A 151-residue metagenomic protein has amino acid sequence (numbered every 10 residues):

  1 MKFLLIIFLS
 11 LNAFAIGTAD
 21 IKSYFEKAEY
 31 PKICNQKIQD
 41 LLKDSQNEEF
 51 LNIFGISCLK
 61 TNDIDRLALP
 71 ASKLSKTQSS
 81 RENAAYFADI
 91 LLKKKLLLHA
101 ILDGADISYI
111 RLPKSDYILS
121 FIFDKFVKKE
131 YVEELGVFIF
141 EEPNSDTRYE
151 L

Functional and structural regions predicted by a protein language model:
K2-A13: Sec-dependent N-terminal signal peptides
S10, L92-K93, Y149-L151: Generic low-polarity alpha-helical segments
A15-H99: Alpha-helical protein-protein interaction scaffolds
S72-L135: Surface-exposed, polar helix/loop patches in the mature regions of secreted/periplasmic/lumenal proteins that form
E133-L151: Glycine-rich, aromatic-bearing surface loops/beta-hairpins
